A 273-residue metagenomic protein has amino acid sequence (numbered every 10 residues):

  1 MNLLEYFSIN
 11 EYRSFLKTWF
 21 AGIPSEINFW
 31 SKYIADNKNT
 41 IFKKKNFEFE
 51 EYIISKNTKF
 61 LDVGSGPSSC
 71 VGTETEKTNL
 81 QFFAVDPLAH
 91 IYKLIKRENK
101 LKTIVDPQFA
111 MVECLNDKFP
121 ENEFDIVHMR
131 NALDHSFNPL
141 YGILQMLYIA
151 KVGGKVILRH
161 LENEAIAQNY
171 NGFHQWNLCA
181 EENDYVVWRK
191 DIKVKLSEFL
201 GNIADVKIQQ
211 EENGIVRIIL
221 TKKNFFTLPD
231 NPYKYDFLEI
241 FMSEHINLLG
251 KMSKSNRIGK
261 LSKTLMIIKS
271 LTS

Functional and structural regions predicted by a protein language model:
M1-S55: Class I SAM-dependent methyltransferase Rossmann-like catalytic core, especially the SAM/SAH-binding loop
L61-L115: Class I SAM-dependent methyltransferase SAM/SAH-binding core
C114-V127: A short acidic, Gly/Pro-enriched loop at the edge of an enzyme's catalytic core that lines a small-molecule cofactor
D125-N138: A short SAM/SAH-binding and catalytic strip from SAM-dependent methyltransferases
S136-M146: A short, conserved alpha-helix within the catalytic core of class I
G153-L161: Conserved beta-strand signature within the Rossmann-like core of class I S-adenosyl-L-methionine
Q168-I203: Conserved Class I S-adenosyl-L-methionine
S197-S273: Core SAM-dependent methyltransferase catalytic element
